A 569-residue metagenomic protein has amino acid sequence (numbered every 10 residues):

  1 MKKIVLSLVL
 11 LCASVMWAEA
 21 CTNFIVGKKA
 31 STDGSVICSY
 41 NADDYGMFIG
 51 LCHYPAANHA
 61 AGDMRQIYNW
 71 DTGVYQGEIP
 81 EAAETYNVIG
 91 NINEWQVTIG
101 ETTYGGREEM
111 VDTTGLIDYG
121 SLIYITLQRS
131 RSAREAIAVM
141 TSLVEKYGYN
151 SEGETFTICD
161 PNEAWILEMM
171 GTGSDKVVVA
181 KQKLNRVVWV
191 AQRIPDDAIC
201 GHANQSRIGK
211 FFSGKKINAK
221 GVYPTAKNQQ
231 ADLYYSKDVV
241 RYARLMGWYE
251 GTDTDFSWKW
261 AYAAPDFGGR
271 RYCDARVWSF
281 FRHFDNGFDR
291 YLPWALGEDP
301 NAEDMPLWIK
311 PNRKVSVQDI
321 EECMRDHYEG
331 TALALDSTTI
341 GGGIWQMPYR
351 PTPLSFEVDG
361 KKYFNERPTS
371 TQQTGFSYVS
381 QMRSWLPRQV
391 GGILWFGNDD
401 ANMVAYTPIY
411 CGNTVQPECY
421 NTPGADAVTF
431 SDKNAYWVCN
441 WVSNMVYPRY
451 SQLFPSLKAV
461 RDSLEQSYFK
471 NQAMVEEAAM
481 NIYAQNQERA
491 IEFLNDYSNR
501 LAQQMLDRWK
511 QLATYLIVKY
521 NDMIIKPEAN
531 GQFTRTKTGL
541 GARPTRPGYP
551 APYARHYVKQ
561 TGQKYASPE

Functional and structural regions predicted by a protein language model:
M1-I4: Positively charged n-region of N-terminal signal peptides that target proteins for export
V9-A18: Hydrophobic h-region of N-terminal signal peptides that target proteins for export in Gram-negative bacteria
C21-Y119, V139-K314: A contiguous strand-loop segment
V111-T113, S121-S130: Second-shell loop/turn segments in exported
R270-K361, R367-T369, S463, N471 (+1 more regions): Accessory, solvent-exposed terminal regions and/or long lumenal/extracellular loops of proteins
I340-N481: Substrate-recognition/cap regions that form aromatic- and gly/pro-loop-enriched pockets for small-molecule ligands
R461-E569: Histidine-centered catalytic/metal-binding microenvironments
